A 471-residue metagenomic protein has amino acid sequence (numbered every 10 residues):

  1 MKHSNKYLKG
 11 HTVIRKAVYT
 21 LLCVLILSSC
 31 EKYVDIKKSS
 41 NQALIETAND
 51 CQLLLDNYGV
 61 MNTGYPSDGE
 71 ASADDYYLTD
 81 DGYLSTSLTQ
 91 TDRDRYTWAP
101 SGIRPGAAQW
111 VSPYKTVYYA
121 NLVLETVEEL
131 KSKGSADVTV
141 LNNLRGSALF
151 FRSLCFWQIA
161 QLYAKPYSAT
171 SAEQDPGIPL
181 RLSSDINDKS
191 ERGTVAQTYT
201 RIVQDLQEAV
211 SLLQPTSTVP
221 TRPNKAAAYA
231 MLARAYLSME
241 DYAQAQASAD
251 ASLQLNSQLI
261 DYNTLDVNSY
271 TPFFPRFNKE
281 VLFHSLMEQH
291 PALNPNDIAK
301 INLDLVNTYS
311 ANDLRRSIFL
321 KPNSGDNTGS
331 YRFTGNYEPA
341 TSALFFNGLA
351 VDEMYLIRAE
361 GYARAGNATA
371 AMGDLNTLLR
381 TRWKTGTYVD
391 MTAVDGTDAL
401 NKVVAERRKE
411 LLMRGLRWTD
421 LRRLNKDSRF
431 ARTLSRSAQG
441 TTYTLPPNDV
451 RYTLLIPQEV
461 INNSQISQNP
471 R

Functional and structural regions predicted by a protein language model:
M1-S28: Sec-dependent bacterial lipoprotein signal peptides
K2, C30-L78, L305, V389 (+1 more regions): Membrane-proximal, proline-rich intrinsically disordered regions
N41-I45, E70-S85, K165-Q174, P215-A292 (+1 more regions): Short, surface-exposed recognition loops and adjoining beta-strand edges that mediate ligand/DNA contacts, enriched
L44, M239-E240, Q246-V351, D398-W418 (+2 more regions): Extended ligand-binding clefts on enzyme/binding-domain cores
Q90-Y163, G193, E208-P215, S342-V351 (+2 more regions): Conserved, well-structured interaction surfaces
